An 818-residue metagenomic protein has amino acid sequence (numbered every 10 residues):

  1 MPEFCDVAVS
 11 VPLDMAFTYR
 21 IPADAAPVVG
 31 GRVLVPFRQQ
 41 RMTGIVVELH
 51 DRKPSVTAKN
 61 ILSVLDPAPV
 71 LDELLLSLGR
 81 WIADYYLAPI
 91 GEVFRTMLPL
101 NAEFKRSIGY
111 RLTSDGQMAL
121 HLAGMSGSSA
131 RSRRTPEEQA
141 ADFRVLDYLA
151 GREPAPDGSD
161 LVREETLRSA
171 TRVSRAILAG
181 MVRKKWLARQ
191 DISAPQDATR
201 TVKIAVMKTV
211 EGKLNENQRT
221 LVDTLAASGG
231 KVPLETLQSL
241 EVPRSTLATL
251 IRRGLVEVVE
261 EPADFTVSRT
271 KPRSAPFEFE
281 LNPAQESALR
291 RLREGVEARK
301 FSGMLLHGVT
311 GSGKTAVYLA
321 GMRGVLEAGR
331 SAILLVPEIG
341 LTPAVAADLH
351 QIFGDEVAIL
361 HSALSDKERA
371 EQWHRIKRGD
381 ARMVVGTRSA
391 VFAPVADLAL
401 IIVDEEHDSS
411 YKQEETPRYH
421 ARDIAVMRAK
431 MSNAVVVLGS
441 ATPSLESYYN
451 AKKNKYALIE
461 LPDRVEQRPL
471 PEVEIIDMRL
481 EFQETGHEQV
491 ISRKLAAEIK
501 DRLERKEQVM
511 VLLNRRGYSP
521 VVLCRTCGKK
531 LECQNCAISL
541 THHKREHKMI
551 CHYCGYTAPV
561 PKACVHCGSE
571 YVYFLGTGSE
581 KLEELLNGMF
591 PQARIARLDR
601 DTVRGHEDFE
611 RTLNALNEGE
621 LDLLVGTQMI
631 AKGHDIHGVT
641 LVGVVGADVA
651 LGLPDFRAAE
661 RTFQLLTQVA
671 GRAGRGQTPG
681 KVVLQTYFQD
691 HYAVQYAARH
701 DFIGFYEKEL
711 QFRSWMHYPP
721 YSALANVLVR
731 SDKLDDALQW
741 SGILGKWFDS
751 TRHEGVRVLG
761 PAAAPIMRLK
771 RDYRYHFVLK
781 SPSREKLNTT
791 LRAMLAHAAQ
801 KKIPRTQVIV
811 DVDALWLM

Functional and structural regions predicted by a protein language model:
M1-S440, K452-R468, N788-R792, A796-M818: Accessory, non-ATPase domains that flank or precede helicase/AAA+ motor cores in DNA-metabolism machines
M15, R163, A723-A725, Y773-Y775: Short amphipathic alpha-helical segments
H50-A68, L665, A764, R768-K780: Solvent-exposed, membrane-proximal periplasmic/extracellular interface segments of envelope transport and secretion
Q139-A140, L146-Y148, K213-L214, D655 (+3 more regions): Short, solvent-exposed helix-helix connector turns and helix-capping sites enriched in acidic/polar residues
P276-N282, E286, R290-R293, A298-L738 (+7 more regions): Inter-lobe coupling/hinge segments of SF2-like helicase ATPases
W747, T751, M794-H797: Conserved short hydrophobic interaction patches
